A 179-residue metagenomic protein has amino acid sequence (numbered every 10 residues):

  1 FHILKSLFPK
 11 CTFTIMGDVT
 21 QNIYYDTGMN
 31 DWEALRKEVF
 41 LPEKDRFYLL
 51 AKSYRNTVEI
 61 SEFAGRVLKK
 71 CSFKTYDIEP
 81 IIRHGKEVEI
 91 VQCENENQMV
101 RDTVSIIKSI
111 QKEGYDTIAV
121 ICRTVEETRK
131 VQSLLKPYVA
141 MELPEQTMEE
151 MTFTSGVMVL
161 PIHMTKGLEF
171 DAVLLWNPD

Functional and structural regions predicted by a protein language model:
H2-D179: Conserved helicase motor core of SF1/SF2 NTP-dependent helicases
